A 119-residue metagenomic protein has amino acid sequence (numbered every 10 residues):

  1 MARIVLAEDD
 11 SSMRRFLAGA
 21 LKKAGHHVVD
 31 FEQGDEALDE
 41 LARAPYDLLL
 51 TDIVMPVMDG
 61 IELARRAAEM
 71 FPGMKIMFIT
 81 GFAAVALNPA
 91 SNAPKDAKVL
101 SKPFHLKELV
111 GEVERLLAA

Functional and structural regions predicted by a protein language model:
E8: Conserved acidic carboxylate
S12-K23: Charged docking surfaces used in two-component/phosphorelay signaling
G25-E32, E40: Short hydrophobic/Thr-rich beta-strand motif most characteristic of the beta2 strand and flanking loop of CheY-like
E32-E36, D59-L63: Acidic catalytic/metal-coordinating carboxylates
D52: Active-site residues of response regulator receiver
M55: Receiver (REC) domain active-site loop signature in two-component systems and cognate sites in sensor histidine kinases
F104-R115: C-terminal output helix
